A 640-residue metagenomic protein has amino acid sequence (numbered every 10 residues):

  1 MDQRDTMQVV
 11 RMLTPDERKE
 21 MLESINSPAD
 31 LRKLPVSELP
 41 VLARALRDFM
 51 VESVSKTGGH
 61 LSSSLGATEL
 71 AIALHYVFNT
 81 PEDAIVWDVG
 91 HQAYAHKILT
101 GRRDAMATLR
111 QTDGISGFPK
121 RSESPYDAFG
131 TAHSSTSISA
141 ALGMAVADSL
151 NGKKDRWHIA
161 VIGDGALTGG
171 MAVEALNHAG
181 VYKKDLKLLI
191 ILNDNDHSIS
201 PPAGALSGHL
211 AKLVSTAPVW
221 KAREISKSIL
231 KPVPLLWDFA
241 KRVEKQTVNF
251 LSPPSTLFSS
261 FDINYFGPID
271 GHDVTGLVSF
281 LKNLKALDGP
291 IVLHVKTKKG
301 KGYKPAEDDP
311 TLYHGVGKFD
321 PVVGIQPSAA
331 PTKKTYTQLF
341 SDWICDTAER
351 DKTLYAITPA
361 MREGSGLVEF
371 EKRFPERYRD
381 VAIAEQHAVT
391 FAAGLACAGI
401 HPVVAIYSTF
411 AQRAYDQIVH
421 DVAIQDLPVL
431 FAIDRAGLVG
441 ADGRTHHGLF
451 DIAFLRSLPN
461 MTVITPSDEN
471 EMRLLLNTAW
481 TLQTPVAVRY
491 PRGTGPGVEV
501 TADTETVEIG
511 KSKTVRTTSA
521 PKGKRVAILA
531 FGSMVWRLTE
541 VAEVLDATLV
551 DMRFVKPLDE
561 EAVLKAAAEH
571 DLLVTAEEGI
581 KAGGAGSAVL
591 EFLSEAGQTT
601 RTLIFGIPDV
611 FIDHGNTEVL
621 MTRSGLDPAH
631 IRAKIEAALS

Functional and structural regions predicted by a protein language model:
D2-L99, L257-I263, D270-L277, I291-H294: N-terminal amphipathic, basic-rich helices that act as targeting or association modules
R4-D16, N195-F340: Long, well-ordered, tryptophan-enriched scaffold segments
R18, H60-Y182, L354, T358-P359 (+1 more regions): Cofactor-binding active-site loop characterized by glycine-rich and histidine/acidic residues
A84, T297-A411, Q417-L427, T484 (+1 more regions): Non-catalytic terminal/interface segments that mediate subunit docking, oligomerization, and allosteric communication
W237-P305, P428-D434, I452-A502, P628-S640: Structural signature of the thiamine diphosphate
S252, S279-L281, H314-G315, T335-R350 (+5 more regions): Glycine-/acidic-rich phosphate or pyrophosphate-binding loops and their flanking alpha/beta elements
F319-V322, Q326-A330, G440-D442, T462 (+1 more regions): Peripheral docking tails and interdomain loops at the edges of cofactor- or intermediate-handling domains
D380, A542-A567: Generic long, charged, amphipathic alpha-helical segments
